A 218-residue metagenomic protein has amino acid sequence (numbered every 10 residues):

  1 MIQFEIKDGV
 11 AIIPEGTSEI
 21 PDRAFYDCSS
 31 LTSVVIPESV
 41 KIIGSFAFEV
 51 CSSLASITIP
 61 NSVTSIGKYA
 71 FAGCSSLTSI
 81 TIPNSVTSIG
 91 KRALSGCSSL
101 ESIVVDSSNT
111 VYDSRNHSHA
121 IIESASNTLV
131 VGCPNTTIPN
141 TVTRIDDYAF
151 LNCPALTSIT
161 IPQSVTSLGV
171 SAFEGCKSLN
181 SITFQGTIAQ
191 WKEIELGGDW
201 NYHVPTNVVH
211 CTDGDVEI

Functional and structural regions predicted by a protein language model:
I2-E19, S29-I42, S52-S65, S75-S88 (+5 more regions): Structural signature of tandem-repeat unit edges
E195-D199: A structural signal for leucine-rich repeat
N201-H203: Short mixed-charge
